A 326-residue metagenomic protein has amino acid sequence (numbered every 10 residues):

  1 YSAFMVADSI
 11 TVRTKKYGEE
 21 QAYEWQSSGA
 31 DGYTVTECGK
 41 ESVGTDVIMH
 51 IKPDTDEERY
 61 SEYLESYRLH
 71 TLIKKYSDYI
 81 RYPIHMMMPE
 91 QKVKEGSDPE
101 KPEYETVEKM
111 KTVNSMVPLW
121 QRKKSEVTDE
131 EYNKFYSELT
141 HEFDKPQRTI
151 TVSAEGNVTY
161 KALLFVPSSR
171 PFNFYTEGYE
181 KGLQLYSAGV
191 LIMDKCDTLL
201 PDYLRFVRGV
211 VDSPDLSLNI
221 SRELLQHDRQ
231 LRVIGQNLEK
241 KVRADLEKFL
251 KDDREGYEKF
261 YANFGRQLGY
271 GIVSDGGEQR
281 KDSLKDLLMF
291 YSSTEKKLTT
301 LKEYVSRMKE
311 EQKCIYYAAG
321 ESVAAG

Functional and structural regions predicted by a protein language model:
Y1, S9-G326: Conserved GHKL (Bergerat-fold) ATPase module
